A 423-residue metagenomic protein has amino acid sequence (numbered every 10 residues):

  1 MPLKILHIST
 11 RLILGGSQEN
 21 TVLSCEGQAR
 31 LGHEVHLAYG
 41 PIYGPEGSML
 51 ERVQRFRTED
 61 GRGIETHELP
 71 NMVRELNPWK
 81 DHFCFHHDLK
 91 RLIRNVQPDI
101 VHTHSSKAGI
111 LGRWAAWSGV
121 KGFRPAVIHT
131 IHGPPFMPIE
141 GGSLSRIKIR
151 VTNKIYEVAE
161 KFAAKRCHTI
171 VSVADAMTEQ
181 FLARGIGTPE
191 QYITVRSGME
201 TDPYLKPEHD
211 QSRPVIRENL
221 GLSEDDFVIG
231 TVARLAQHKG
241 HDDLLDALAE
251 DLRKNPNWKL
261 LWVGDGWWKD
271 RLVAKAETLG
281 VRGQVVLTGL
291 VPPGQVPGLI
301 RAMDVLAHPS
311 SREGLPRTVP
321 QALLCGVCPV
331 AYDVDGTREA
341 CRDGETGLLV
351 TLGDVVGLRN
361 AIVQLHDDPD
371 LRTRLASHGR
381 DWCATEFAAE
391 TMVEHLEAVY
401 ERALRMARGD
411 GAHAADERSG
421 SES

Functional and structural regions predicted by a protein language model:
H7-K80, M177-Q180, W267: N-terminal strand-loop element at the rim of the active site of nucleotide-sugar-dependent glycosyltransferases
Q18-E26, F227, T231-E250, W267-V273 (+2 more regions): A conserved mid-protein helix/loop that constitutes part of the nucleotide-sugar donor-binding site
I93, L290-V291, G298-M303: Short alpha-helical donor nucleotide-sugar binding micro-motif in glycosyltransferases
K165-T194, M199-K206: A short, active-site helix/loop in glycosyltransferases that binds the activated sugar's phosphate group
V215-E218, G357, Q364, L371-E386 (+1 more regions): A short, well-ordered alpha-helix in the C-terminal region of glycosyltransferases
S311: Aromatic "clamp/platform" in nucleotide-sugar-dependent glycosyltransferases that forms part of the donor/acceptor
C328-A331, C341: Short hydrophobic beta-strand element within catalytic cores of glycosyltransferases and related nucleotide-activated
D343-G344, L348-V355, Q364-P369: Conserved acidic donor-binding segment of nucleotide-sugar-dependent glycosyltransferases
